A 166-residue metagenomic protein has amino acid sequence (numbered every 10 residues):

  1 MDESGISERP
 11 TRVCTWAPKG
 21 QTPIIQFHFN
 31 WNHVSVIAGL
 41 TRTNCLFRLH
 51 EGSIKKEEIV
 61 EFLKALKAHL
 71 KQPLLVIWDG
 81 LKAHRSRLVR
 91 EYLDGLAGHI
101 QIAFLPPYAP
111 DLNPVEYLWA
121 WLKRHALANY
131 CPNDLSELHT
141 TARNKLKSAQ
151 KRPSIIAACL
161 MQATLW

Functional and structural regions predicted by a protein language model:
M1-W166: Short functional hotspots at interaction and active-site rims
